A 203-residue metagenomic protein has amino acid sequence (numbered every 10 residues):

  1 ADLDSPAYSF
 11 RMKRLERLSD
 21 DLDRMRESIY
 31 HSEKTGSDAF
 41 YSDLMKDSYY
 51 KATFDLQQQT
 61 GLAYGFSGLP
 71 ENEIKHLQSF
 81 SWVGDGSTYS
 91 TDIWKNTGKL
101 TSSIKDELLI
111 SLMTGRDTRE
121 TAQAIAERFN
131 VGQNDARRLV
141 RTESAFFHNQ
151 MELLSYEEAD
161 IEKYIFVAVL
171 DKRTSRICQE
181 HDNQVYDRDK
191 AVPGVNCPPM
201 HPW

Functional and structural regions predicted by a protein language model:
A1-A126: N-terminal leader/targeting and assembly helices and adjacent pre-domain segments
A1-Y41, R128, R141-W203: Activation/maturation switch segments at domain boundaries
F80-H181: Long, positively charged binding patches that form subdomain-scale interaction surfaces for polyanionic ligands
